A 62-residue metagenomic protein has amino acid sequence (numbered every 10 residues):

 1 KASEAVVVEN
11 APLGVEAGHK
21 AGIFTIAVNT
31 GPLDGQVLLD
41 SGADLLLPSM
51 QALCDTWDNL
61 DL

Functional and structural regions predicted by a protein language model:
K1-L62: Asp-based, Mg2+/Mn2+-dependent phosphohydrolase catalytic module
